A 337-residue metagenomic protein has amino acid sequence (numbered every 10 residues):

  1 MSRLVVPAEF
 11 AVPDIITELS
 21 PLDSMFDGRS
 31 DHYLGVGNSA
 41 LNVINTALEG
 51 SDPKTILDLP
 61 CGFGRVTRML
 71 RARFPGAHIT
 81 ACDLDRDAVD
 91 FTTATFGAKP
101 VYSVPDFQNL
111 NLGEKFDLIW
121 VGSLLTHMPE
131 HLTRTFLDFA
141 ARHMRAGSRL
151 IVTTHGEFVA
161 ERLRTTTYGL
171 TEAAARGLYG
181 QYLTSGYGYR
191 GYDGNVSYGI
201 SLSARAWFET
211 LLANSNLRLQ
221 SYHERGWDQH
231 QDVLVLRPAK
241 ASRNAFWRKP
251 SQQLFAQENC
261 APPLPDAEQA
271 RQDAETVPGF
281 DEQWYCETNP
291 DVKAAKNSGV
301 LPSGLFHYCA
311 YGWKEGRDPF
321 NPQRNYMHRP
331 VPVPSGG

Functional and structural regions predicted by a protein language model:
M1-T55, G62-N111, E130, T135 (+1 more regions): Class I (Rossmann-like) S-adenosyl-L-methionine-dependent methyltransferase catalytic domain, capturing the SAM-binding
P53, F116-D117: Local beta-strand N-terminus motif with an aromatic residue
W120: A conserved beta-strand element that flanks and buttresses the S-adenosyl-L-methionine
S123-L124: Short catalytic micro-motifs in class I SAM-dependent methyltransferases
R134-A146: A short glycine-rich, Lys/Arg-flanked "PGG" loop and its adjoining helix->strand segment in the class I
Q252-G337: Charge-rich, low-complexity intrinsically disordered regions
